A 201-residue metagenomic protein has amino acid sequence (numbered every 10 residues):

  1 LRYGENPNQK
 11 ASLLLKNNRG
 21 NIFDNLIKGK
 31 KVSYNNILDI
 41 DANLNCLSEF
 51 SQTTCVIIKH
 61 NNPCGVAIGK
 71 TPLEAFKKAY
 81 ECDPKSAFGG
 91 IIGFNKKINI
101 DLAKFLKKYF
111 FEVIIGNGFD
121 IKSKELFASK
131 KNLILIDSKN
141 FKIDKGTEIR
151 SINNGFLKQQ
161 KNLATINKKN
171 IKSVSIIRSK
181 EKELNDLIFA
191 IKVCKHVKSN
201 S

Functional and structural regions predicted by a protein language model:
L1-K124, K130-N162, E183-S201: Active-site loops and adjacent core secondary-structure elements that bind or stabilize anionic groups
I166, I171-E181: Active-site/ligand-binding-proximal alpha/beta "capping" segment
